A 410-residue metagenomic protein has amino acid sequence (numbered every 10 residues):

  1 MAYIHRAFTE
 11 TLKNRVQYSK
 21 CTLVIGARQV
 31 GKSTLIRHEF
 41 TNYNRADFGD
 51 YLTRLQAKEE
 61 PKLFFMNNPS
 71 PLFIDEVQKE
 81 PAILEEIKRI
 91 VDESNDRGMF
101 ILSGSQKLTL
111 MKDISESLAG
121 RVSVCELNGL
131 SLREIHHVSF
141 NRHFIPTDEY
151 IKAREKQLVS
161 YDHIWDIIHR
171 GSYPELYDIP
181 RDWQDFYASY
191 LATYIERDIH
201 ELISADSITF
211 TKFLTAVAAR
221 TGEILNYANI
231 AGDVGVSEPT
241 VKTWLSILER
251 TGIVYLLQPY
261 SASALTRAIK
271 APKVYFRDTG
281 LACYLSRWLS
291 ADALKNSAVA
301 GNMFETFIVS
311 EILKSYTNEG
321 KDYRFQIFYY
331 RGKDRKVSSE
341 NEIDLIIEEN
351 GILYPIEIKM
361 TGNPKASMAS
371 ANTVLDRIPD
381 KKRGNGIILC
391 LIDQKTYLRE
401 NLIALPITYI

Functional and structural regions predicted by a protein language model:
M1-Y3, F8-T9, N14-L23, A27-Q29 (+3 more regions): A cross-kingdom feature that marks ATP-driven nucleic-acid transaction machinery
K20, P69-P71, N95-I101: Loop/turn-to-beta-strand initiation segments
Y43-P71: Short glycine-rich substrate-engagement loop in P-loop NTPases that contacts/grips substrate
N67-I83: Conserved P-loop NTPase "ATPase switch" module shared by AAA+ and STAND
E85-L102, Q106-L108, S115-S117: Conserved catalytic/switch belt of AAA+ P-loop NTPases
L102-K107, D113, N128-L130, C390-D393: A short beta-strand-to-loop transition that corresponds to the Sensor-1 phosphate-sensing loop of AAA+ P-loop ATPases
L108-V124, V138-F140: Short regulatory helix/loop adjacent to the ATP-binding pocket of P-loop NTPases
H137-M303, F307-L313, T317, F325-F328: Interdomain hinge/linker elements that couple catalytic modules in large macromolecular machines
